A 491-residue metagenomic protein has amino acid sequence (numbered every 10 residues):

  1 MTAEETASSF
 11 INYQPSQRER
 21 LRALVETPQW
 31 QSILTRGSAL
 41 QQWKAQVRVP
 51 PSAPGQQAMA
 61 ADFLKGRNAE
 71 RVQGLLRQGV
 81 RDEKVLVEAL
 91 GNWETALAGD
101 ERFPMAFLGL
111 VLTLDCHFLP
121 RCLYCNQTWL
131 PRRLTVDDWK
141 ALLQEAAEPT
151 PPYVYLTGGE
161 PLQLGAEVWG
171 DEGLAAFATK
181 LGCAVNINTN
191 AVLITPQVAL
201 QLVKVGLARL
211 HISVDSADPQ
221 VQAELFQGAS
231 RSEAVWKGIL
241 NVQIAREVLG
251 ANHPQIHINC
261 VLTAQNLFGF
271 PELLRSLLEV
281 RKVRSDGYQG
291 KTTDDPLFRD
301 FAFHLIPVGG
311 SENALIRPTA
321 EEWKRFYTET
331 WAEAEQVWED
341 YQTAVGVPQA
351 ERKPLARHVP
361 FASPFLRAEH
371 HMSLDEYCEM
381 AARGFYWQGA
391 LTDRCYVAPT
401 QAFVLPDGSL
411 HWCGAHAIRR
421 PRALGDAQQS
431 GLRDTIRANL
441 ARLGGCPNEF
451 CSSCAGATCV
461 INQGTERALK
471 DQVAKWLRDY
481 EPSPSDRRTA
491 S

Functional and structural regions predicted by a protein language model:
T2-R67, R71, L75-L76, E88-G99 (+3 more regions): Flexible mid-to-C-terminal extensions adjoining Fe-S/redox cofactors in radical SAM and related proteins
T2-S8, N12-R20, L24-P28, S32-R36 (+3 more regions): Conserved alpha-helical substructure of the radical SAM core
T2-T35, V214-A398, A402-D407, H411 (+1 more regions): Radical SAM enzyme [4Fe-4S]-AdoMet core and its adjacent flexible, acidic and glycine-rich loops/tails across
G109, D115-F118, Q388, P406 (+1 more regions): Residue-level signal for mature regions of secreted extracellular proteins and peptides
C122, T128-P131, E329, E333-A334 (+6 more regions): Secreted/processed peptides and extracellular or luminal domains of membrane proteins
P131, E160, S216, P307-G309 (+2 more regions): Flexible, active-site-proximal loop/turn residues at the rims of small-molecule/cofactor binding pockets and catalytic
L143, D171-A176, A199-L202, W236-I239 (+4 more regions): Short amphipathic alpha-helical segments and helix-helix/interface helices
A166, V198, F268-F270, G414: A short acidic (Asp/Glu
